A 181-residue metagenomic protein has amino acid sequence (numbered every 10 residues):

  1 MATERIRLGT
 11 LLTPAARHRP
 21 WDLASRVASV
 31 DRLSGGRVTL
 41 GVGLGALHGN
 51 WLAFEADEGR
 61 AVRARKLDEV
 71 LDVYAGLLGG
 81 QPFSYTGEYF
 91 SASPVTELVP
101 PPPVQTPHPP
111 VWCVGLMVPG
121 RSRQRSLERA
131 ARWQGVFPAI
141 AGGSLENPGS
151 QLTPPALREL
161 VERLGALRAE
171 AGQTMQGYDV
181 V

Functional and structural regions predicted by a protein language model:
M1-V181: Active-site-adjacent structural elements that line small-molecule/cofactor binding pockets in enzymes
